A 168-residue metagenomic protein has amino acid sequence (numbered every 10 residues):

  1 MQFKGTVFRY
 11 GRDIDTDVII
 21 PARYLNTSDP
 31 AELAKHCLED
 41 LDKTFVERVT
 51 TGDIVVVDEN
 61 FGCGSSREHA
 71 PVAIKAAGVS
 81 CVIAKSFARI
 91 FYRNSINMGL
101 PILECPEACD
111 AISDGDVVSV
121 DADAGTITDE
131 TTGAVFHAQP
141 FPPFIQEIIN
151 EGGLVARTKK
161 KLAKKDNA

Functional and structural regions predicted by a protein language model:
M1-P21, A156-A168: N-terminal, positively charged, Ser/Thr/Ala/Gly-biased leader segments that form transit/presequence-like amphipathic
Q2, I54, P142-F144: Short hydrophobic "helix-edge" motifs at membrane interfaces and signal-peptide entry regions
I14, G62-E68, I149-K159: Conserved phosphate/anionic-ligand binding catalytic regions in large, soluble enzymes, centered on
I20-A124, G133: Feature captures the catalytic cores and cofactor-binding loops of soluble hydro-lyases/lyases that act on carboxylate
M98-A168: Acidic, glycine-rich flexible loop/linker segments
